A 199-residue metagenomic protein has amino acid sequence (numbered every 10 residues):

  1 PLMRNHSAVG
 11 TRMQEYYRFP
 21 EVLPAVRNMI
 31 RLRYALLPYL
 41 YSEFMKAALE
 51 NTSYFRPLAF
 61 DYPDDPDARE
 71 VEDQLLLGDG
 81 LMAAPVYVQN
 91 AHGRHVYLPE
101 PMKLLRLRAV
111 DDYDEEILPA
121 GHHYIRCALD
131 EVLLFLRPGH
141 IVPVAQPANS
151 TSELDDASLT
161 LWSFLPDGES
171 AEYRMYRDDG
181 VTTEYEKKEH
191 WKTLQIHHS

Functional and structural regions predicted by a protein language model:
P1-D130, L136: Catalytic-domain carbohydrate-binding cleft regions of carbohydrate-active enzymes
E131-S199: Accessory, solvent-exposed terminal regions and/or long lumenal/extracellular loops of proteins
